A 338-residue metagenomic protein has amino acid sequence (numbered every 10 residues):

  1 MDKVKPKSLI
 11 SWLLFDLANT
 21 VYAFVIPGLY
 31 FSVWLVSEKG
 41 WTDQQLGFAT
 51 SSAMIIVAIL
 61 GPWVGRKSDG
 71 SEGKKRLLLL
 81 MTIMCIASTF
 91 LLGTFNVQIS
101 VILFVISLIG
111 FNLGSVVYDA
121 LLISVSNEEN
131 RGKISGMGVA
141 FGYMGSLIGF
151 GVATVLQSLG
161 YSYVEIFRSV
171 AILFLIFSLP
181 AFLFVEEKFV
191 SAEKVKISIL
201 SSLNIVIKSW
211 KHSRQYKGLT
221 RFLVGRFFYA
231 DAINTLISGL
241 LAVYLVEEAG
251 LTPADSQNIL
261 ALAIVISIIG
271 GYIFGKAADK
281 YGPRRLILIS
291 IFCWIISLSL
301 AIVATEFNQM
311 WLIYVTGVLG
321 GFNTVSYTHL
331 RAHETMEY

Functional and structural regions predicted by a protein language model:
D2-P6, F189-L223: Juxtamembrane intracellular "pre-TM" segments in multi-pass secondary transporters
K3-M54, R221-G225, D231-E248: Helix-loop boundary and gating motifs at the non-cytosolic
G61-E72, G271-G282: Helix-to-loop junctions at the C-terminal end of transmembrane segments in multipass secondary transporters
G70-T82, K280-I291: Cytoplasmic membrane-interface "Motif A"-like loop-to-helix N-cap segments of 12-TM Major Facilitator Superfamily
I83-N96, C293-E306: C-terminal ends and interior cores of transmembrane alpha-helices in multi-pass membrane transporters/permeases
I99-L113, L312-V325: Hydrophobic core of transmembrane alpha-helices in multi-pass small-molecule transporters, especially MFS/SLC-type
S135-G151: Glycine-rich segments within core transmembrane alpha-helices of 12-TM secondary carriers
T328-E337: Conserved small/polar residues in nucleotide/adenosyl-binding loops
